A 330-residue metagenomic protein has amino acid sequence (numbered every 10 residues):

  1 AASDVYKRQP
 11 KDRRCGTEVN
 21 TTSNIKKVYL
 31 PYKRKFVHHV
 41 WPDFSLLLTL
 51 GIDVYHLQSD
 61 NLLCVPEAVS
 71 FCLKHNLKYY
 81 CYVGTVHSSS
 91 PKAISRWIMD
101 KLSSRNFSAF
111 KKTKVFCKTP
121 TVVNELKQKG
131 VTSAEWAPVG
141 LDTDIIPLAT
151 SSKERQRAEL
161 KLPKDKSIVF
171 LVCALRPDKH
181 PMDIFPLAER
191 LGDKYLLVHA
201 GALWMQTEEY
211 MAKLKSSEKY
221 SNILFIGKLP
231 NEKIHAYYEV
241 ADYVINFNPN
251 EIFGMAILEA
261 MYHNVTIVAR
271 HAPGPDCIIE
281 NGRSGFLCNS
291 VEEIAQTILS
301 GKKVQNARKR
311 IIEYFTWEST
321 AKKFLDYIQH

Functional and structural regions predicted by a protein language model:
A1-Y6: Short, small-residue-biased leader/transition segments that mark boundaries at the very start of proteins
R96, S104-S152: Donor nucleotide-sugar binding/catalytic pocket of nucleotide-sugar-dependent glycosyltransferases
P163-K179, F185-E189, V198: Conserved donor-binding/catalytic core segment of Leloir-type glycosyltransferases
M211-L229: Nucleotide-activated donor-binding/catalytic signature segment of Leloir-type glycosyltransferases, i.e., the conserved
K228-L229, A236-A241: Short alpha-helical donor nucleotide-sugar binding micro-motif in glycosyltransferases
P249: Aromatic "clamp/platform" in nucleotide-sugar-dependent glycosyltransferases that forms part of the donor/acceptor
T266-A269: Short hydrophobic beta-strand element within catalytic cores of glycosyltransferases and related nucleotide-activated
K302-W317, K323: A short, well-ordered alpha-helix in the C-terminal region of glycosyltransferases
